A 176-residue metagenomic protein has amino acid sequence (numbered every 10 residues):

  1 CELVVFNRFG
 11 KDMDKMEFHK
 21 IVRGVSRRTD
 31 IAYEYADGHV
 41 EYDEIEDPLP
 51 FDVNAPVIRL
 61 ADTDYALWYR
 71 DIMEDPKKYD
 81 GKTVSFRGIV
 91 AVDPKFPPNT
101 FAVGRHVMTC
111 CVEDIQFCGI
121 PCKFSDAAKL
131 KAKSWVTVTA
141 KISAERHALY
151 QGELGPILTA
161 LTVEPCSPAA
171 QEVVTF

Functional and structural regions predicted by a protein language model:
E2-F176: OB-fold and OB-like single-stranded nucleic-acid-recognition modules and their adjacent interaction interfaces
